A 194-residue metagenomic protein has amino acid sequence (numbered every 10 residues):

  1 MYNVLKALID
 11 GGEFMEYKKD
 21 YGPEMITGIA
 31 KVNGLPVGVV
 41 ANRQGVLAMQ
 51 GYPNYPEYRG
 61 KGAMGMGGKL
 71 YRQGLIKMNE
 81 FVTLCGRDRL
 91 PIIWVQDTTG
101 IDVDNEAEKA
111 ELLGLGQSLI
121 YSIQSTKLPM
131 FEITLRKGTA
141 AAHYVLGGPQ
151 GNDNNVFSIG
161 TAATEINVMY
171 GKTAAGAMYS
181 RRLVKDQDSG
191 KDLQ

Functional and structural regions predicted by a protein language model:
M1-Q194: Ligand-binding clefts of soluble mixed alpha/beta catalytic domains
